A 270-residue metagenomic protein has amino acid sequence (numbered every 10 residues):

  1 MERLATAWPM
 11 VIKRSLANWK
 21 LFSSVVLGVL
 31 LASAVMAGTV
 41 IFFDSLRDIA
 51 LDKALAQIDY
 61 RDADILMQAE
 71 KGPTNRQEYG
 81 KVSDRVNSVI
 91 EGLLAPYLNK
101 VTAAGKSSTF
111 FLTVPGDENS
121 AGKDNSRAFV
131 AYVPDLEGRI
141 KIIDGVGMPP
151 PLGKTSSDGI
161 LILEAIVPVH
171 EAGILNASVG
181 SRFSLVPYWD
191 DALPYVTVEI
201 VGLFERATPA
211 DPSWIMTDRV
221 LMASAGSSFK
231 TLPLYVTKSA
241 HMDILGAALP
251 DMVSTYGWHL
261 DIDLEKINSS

Functional and structural regions predicted by a protein language model:
M1-S270: Membrane transport/envelope proteins' first extracytoplasmic loop
